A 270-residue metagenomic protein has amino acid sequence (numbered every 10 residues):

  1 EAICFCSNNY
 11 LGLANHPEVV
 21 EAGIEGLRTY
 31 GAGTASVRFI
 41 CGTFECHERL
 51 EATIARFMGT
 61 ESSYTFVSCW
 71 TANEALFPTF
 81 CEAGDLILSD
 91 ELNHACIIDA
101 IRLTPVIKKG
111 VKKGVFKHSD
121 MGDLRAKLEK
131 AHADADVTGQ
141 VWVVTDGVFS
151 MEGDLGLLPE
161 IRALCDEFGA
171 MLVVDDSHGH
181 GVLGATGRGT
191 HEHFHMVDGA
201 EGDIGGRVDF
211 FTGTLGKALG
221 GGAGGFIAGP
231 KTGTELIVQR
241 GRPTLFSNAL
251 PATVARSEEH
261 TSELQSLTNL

Functional and structural regions predicted by a protein language model:
E1-A32, A170: N-terminal "arm"/small-domain region of PLP-dependent enzymes with the aminotransferase-like
N9, V111-V174: Active-site phosphate-binding strand-loop segment of PLP-dependent enzymes
L13-A14, V182, T190-H193, G213-T214 (+1 more regions): Short beta-strand-to-turn element immediately C-terminal to the catalytic PLP-Schiff-base lysine in fold type I
E21-C69: Conserved N-terminal alpha-helix of the aminotransferase class I/II PLP-enzyme fold
L76-A95: Conserved PLP-anchoring active-site segment centered on the Schiff-base-forming lysine
G169, R188-G216, E235-Q239: Conserved active-site segment immediately N-terminal to the catalytic lysine that forms the internal aldimine
G206, F210, G216, G220-S262: Conserved core segment of the aminotransferase class I/II
H260-L270: Single conserved hydrophobic/aromatic residue that forms the stacking wall/gate of nucleotide- or nucleobase-binding
